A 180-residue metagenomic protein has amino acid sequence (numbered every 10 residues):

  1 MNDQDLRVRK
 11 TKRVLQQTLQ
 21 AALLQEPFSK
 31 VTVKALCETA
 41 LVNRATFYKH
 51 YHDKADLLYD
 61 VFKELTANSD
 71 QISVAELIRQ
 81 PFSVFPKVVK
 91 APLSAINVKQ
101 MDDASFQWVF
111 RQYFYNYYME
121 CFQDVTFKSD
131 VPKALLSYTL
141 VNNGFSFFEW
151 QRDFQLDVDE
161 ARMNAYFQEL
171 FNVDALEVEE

Functional and structural regions predicted by a protein language model:
M1-E26: Basic, helix-initiating cap at the start of DNA-binding domains
N2, L24-E26, T39, K128 (+3 more regions): Cytosolic nucleotide-binding catalytic cores of signal-transduction proteins
N2-D3, L23-F28, L41-Y59: HTH DNA-binding helix-turn interface
L15, K34-T39, F47: Append "Primarily bacterial transcriptional regulators
T32-V33, F62-V74: Short, basic, alpha-helical segments at the C-terminal edge of helix-turn-helix-like DNA-binding modules
Q71-D102: Hydrophobic alpha-helical connector segments
D102-F148, N172-A175: Amphipathic alpha-helical packing segments from all-alpha helical-bundle domains
D153-E180: C-terminal peripheral helix-coil segments that are non-catalytic and often amphipathic
